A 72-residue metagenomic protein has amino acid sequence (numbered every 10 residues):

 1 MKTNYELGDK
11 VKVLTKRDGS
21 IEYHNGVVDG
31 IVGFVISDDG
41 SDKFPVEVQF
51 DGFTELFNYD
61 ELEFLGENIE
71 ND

Functional and structural regions predicted by a protein language model:
K2-D72: Basic/aromatic-rich interaction segments and small domains that mediate binding to polyanionic partners
